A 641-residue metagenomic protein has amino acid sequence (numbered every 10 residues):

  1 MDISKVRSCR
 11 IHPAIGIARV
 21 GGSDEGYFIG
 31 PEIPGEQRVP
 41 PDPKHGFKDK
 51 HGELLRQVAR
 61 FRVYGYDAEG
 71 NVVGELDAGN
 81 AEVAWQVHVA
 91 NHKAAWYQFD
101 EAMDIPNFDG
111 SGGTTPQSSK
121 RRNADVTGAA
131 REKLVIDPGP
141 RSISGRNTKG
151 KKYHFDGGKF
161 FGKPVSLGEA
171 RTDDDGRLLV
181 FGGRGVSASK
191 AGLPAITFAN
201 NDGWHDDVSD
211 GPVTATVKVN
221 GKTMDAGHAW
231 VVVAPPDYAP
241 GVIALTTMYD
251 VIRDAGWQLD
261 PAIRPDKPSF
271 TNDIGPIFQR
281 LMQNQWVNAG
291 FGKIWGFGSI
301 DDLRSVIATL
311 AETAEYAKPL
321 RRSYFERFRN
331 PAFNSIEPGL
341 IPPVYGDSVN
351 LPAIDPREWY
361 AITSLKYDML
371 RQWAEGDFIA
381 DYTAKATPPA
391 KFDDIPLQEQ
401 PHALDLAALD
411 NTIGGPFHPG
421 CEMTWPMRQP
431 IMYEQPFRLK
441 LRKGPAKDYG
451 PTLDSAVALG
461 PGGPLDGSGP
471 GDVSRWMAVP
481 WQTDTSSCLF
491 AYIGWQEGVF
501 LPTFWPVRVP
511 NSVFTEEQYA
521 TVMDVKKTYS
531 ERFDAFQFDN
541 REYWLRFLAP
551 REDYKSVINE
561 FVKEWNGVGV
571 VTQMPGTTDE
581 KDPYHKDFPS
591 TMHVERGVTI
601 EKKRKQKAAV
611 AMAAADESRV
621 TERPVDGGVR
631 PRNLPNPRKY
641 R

Functional and structural regions predicted by a protein language model:
M1-R641: Aromatic- and Gly/Pro-enriched helix-to-coil junctions and flexible linker segments
